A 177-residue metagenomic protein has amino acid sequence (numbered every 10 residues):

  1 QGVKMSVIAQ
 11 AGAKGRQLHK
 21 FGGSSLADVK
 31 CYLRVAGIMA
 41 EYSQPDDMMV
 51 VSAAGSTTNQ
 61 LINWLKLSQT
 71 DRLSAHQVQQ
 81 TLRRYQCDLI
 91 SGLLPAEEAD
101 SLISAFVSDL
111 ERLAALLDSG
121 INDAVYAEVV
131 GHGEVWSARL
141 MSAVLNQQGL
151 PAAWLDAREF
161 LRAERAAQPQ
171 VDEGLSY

Functional and structural regions predicted by a protein language model:
G2-Y177: Nucleotide/pyrophosphate-binding catalytic subdomain
